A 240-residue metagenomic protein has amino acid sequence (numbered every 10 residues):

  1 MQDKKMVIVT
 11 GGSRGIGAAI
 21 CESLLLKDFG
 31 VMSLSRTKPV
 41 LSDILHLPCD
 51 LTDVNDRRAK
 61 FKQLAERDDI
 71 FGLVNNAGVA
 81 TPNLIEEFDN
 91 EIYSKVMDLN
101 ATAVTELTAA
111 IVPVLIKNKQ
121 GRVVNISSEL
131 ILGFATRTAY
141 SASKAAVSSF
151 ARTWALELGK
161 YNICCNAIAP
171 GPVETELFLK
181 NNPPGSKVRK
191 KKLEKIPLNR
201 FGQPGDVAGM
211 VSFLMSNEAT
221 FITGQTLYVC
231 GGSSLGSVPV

Functional and structural regions predicted by a protein language model:
S13, C21: N-terminal Rossmann NAD(P)H-binding glycine-rich loop of SDR-like oxidoreductase domains
N76-T81, G232: Conserved NAD(P)H cofactor-binding loop of Rossmann-fold oxidoreductase domains
L84-I85, I92-K95, K192: Substrate-binding pocket helix/loop in short-chain dehydrogenase/reductase
F88, F134-A142, T153, V240: Active-site loop-to-helix junction immediately N-terminal to the catalytic Tyr of the SDR YXXXK motif in Rossmann-fold
T108, S143, A151: Active-site helix of classical SDR
P113, L156-K160, T220: Alpha-helical segment proximal to the catalytic Tyr-Lys
S212, T223-V240: Short C-terminal tail/terminal secondary-structure segment of NAD(P)H-dependent dehydrogenase/reductase domains
